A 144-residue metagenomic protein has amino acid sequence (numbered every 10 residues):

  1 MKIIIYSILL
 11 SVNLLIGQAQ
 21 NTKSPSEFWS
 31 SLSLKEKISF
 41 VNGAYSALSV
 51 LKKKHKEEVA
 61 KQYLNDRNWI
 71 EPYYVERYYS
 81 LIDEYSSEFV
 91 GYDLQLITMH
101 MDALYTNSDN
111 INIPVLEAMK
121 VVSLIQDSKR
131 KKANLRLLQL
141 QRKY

Functional and structural regions predicted by a protein language model:
M1-I3, Q20: Generic structural signal for short, solvent-exposed loop/turn connectors between secondary structure elements
I3-L14: Sec-dependent N-terminal signal peptides
Q20-E71: N-terminal secretory signal peptides
K23, H55-Y144: Compact alpha-helical subdomains of small soluble proteins
